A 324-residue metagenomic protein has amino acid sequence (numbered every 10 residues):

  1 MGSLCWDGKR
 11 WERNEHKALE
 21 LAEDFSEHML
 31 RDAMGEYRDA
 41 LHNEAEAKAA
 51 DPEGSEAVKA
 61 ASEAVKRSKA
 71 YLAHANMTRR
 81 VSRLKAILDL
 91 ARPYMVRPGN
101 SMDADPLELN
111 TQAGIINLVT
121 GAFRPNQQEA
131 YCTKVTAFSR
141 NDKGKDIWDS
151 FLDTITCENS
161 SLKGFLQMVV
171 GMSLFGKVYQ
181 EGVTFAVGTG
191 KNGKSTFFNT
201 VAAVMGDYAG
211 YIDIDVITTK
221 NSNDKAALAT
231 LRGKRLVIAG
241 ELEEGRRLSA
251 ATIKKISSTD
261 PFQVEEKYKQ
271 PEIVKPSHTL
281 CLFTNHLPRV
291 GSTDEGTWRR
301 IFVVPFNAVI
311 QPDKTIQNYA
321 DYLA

Functional and structural regions predicted by a protein language model:
M1-F138: Intein modules and their embedded homing endonuclease domains
M1-K17, K69, S101-A104, E108-G233 (+1 more regions): P-loop NTPase catalytic core of nucleic-acid-dependent motor ATPases
D105-L107, T111-Q112, P276-G291: Catalytic nucleotidyl-transfer cores of nucleotide-processing enzymes
I212-D224, A251-P271, K314-L323: Substrate-gripping "pore-loop 1 plus following alpha2 helix"
A226-G233, V264-F283: AAA+/SF3 P-loop NTPase mechanochemical coupling elements
R235-T259, E272, V290-T297: Conserved AAA+/SF3 P-loop NTPase catalytic/coupling segment centered on the Walker-B
E243-E244, N285-V290, N307-P312: Conserved nucleotide-binding/hydrolysis micro-motifs of P-loop NTPases
V274-S277, T293-A324: Phosphate-sensing "switch" segment of ASCE/P-loop ATPases
